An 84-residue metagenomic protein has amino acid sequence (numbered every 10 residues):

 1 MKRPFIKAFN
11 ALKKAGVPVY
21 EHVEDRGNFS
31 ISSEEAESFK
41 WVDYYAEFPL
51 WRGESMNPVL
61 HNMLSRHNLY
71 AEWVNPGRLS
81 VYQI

Functional and structural regions predicted by a protein language model:
M1-R52: N-terminal leader/targeting segments
G53-I84: Short, compact, well-ordered microdomains
